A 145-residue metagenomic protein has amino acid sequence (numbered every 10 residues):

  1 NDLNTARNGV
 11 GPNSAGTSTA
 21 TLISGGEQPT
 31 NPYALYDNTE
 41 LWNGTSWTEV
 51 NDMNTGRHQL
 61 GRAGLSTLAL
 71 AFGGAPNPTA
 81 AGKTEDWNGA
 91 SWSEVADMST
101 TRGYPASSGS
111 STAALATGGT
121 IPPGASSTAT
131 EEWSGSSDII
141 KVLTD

Functional and structural regions predicted by a protein language model:
N1-D145: Polar, enzyme-active/binding microenvironments
